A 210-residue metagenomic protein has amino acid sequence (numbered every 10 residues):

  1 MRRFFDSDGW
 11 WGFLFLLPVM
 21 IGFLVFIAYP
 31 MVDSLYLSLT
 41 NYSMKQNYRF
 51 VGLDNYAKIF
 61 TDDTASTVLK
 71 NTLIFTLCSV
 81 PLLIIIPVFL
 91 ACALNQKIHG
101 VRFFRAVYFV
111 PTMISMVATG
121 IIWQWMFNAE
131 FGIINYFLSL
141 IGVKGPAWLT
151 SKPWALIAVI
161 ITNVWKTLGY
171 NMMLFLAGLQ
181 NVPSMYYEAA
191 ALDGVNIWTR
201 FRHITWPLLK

Functional and structural regions predicted by a protein language model:
R3-K210: A structural signal for multi-pass alpha-helical bundles of membrane permease subunits that mediate small-molecule
